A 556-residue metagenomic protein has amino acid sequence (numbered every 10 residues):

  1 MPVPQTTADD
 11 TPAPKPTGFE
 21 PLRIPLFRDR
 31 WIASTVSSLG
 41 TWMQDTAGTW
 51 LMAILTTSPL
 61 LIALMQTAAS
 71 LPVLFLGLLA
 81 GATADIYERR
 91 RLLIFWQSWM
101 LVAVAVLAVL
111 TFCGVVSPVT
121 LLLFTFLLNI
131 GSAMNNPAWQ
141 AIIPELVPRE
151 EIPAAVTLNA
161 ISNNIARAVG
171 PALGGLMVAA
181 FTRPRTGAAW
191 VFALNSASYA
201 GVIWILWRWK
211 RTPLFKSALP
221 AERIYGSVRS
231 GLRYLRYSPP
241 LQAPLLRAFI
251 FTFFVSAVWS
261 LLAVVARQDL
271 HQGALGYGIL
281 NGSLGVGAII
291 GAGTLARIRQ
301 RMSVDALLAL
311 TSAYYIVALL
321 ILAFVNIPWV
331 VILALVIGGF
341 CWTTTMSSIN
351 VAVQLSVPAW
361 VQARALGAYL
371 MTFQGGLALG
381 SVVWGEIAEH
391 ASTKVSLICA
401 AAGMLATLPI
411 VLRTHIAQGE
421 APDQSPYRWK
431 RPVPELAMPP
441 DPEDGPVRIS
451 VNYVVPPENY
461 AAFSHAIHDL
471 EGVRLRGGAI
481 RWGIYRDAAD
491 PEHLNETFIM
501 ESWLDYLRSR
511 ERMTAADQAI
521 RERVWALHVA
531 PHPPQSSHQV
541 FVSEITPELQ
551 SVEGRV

Functional and structural regions predicted by a protein language model:
V3-Q5, M65, F75-L79, I86 (+9 more regions): C-terminal transmembrane bundle of multi-pass solute transporters/carriers
P12-P72, R233-L284: Helix-loop boundary and gating motifs at the non-cytosolic
T35, L110, V116-M134, I250 (+1 more regions): Hydrophobic core of transmembrane alpha-helices in multi-pass small-molecule transporters, especially MFS/SLC-type
T49-T56, L107-C113, V169-L194, Q268-D269 (+1 more regions): Transmembrane alpha-helix termini and helix-breaking/packing motifs in multi-pass membrane transporters
P59-L60, R149-N159, A274-L275, A359-A368: Loop-to-transmembrane helix entry/capping segments in MFS-fold secondary transporters and related SLC/MFSD carriers
F124-I165, P171: Cytoplasmic helix-loop-helix junction between adjacent transmembrane helices in 12-TM secondary transporters
A141, E145, A188, F192-E222 (+3 more regions): Helix-loop junctions on the cytosolic side of multi-pass membrane transporters, especially the intracellular loop
G419-E420, V473-R481, I499-Q535: An amphipathic, aromatic/His-enriched active-site/gating alpha helix that lines ligand/cofactor pockets
